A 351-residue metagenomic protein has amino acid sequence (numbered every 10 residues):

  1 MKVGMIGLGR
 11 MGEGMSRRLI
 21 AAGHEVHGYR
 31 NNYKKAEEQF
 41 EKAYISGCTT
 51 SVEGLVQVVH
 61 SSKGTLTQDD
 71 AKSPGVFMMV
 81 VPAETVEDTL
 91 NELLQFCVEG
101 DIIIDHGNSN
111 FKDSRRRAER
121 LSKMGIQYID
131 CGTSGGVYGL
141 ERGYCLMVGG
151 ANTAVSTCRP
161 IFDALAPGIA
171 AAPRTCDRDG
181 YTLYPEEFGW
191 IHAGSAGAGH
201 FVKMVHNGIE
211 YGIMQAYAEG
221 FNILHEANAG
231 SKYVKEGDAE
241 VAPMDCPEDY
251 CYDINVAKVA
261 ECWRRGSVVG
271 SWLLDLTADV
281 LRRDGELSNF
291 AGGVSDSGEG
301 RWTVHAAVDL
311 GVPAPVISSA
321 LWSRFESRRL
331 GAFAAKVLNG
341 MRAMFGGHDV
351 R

Functional and structural regions predicted by a protein language model:
M1-K63, T67-V76, F96, G100 (+2 more regions): NAD(P)+-binding Rossmann beta1-loop-alpha1 motif at the extreme N-terminus of oxidoreductases
A22, M124, L310: Conserved dinucleotide-binding and phosphotransfer motif residues
V26, G47-C48, I103, Y128-I129 (+1 more regions): Hydrophobic beta-strand scaffold residues
M79-L93, N110-D113: Beta-loop-alpha module in the N-terminal Rossmann-like domain of NAD(P)-dependent dehydrogenases, especially those
V80-V81, H106, A164: Short, well-ordered coil/turn residues at beta-beta hairpins and beta-strand->alpha-helix junctions within
I102, H106-V155: Rossmann-fold NAD(P)-binding glycine/threonine-rich loop
G143, M147, T157, A164 (+1 more regions): Helical "substrate-binding/catalytic lid" subdomain of Rossmann-like NAD(P)-dependent dehydrogenases/reductases
